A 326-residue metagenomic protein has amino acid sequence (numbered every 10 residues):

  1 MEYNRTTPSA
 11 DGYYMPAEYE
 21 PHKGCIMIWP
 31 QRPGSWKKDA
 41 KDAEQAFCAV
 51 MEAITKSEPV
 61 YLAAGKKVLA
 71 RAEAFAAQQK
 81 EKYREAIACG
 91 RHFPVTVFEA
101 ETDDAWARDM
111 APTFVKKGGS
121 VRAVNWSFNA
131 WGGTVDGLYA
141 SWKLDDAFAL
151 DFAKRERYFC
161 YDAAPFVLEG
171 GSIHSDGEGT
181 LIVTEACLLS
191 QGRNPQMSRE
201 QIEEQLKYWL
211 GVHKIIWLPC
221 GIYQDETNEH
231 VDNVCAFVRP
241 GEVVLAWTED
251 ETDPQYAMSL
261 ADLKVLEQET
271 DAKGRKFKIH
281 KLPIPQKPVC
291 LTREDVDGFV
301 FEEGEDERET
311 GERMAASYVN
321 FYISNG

Functional and structural regions predicted by a protein language model:
M1-G326: Histidine/cysteine-enriched polar flanking segments
